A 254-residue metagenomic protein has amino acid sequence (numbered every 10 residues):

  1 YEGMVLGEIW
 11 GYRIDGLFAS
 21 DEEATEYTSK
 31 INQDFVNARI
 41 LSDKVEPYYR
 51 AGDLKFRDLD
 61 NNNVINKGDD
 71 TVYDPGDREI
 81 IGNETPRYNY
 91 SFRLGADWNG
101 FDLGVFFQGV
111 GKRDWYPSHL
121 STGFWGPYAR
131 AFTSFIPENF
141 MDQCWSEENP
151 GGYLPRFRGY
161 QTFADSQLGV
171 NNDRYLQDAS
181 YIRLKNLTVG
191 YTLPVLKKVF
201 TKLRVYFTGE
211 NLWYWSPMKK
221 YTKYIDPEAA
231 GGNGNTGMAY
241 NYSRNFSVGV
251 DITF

Functional and structural regions predicted by a protein language model:
Y1-E26, Y128, M141-G152, G169-N171 (+1 more regions): C-terminal beta-signal and terminal closure region of outer-membrane beta-barrel proteins
Y1-G82, F124, P137, M141-N149: Conserved small-residue
G7-E8, F56, V110-R204: Extracytoplasmic gating/loop element in the C-terminal half of outer-membrane beta-barrel translocons and assembly
T71-I80, Q167-Y175, A229-G234: Extracytoplasmic loops and strand-loop junctions of Gram-negative outer membrane beta-barrel proteins
P86-Y90, S180-K185, Y242-F246: Residues that define the transmembrane beta-barrel architecture of outer-membrane proteins
W98-G100, G109-R113, N186, L193 (+2 more regions): Transmembrane beta-strands of outer-membrane beta-barrel pores
G100-G104, L196-K197: Repeated loop/turn-to-beta-strand initiation elements of outer-membrane beta-barrel proteins
V105, V205-F207, V250: Membrane-embedded beta-strand positions of outer-membrane beta-barrel proteins
